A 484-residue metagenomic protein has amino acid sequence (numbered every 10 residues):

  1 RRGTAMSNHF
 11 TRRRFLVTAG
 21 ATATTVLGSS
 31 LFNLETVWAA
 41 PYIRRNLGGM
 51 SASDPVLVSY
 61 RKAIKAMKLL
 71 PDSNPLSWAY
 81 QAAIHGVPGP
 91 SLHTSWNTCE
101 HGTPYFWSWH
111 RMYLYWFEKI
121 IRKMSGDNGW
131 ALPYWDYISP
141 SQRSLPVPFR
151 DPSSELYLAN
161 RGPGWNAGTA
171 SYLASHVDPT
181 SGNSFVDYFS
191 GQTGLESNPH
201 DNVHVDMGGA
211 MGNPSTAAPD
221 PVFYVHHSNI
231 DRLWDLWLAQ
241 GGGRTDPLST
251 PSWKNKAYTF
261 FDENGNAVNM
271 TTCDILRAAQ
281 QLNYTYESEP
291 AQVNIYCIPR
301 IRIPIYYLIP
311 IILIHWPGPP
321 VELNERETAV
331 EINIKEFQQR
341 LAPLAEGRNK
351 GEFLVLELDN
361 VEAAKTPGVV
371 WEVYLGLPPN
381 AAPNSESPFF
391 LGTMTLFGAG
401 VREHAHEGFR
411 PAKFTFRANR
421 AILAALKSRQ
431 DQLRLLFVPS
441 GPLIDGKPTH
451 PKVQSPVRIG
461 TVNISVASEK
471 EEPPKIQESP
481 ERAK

Functional and structural regions predicted by a protein language model:
R1-R2, R302: Basic polycationic patches enriched in arginine
R2-G3, E481: Short hotspots in intrinsically disordered terminal tails
T4-V26: N-terminal secretory signal peptides and thylakoid transit peptides that target proteins across membranes
L16-G20, L34-K484: C-terminal accessory segments of proteins
L27-E35: C-terminal segment of classical bacterial N-terminal signal peptides
